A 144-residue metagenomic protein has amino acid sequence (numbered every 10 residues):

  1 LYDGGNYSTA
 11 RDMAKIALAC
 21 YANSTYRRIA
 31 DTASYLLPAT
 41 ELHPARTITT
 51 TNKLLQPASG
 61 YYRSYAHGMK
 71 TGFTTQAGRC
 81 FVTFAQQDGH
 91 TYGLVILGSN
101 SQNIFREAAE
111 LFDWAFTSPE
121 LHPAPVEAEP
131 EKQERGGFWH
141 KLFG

Functional and structural regions predicted by a protein language model:
L1-F143: Penicillin-recognizing serine hydrolase domain
